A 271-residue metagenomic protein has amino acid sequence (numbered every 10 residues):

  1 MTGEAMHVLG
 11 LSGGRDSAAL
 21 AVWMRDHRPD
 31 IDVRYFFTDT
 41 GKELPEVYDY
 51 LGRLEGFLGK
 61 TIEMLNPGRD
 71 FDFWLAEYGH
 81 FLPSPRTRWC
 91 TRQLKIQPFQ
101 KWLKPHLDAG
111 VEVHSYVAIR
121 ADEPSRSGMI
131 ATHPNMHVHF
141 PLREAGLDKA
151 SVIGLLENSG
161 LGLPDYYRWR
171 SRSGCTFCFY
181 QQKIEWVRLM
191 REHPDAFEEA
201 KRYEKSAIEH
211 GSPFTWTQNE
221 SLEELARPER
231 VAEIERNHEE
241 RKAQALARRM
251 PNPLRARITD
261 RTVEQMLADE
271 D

Functional and structural regions predicted by a protein language model:
M1-D271: Nucleotide-activated chemistry modules centered on ATP-dependent adenylation/adenylyltransferase
